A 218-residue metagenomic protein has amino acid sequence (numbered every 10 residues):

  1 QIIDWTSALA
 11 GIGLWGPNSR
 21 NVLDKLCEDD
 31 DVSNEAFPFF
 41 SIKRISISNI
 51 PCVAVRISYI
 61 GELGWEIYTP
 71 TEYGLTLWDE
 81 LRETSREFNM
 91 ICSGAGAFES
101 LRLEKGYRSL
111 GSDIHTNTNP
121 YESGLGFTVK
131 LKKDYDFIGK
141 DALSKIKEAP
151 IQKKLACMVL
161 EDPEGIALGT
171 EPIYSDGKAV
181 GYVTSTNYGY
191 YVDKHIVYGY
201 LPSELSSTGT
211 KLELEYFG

Functional and structural regions predicted by a protein language model:
Q1-G218: Conserved, structured C-terminal
